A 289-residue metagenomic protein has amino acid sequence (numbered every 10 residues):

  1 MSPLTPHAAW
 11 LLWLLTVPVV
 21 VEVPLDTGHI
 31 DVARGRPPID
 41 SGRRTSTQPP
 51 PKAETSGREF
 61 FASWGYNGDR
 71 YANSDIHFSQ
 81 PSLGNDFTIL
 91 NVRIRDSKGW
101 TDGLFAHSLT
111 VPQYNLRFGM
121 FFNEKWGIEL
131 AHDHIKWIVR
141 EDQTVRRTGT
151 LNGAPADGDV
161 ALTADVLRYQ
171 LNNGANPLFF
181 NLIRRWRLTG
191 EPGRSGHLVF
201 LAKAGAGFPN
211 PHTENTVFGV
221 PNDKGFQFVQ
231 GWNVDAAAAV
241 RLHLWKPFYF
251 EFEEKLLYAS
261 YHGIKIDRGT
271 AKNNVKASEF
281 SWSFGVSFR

Functional and structural regions predicted by a protein language model:
A9-P18: Bacterial N-terminal signal peptides
V19-M120, P211-T213, S281-R289: Short glycine/proline- and aromatic-enriched beta-strand/turn motifs that initiate or cap beta-hairpins
P49-P50, T101-L104, A164-Q170, F218-Q227 (+1 more regions): Extracellular loop and loop/strand-boundary signature of outer-membrane beta-barrel proteins
R58, R117-T216, G285-R289: Gram-negative (and chloroplast) outer-membrane scaffold detector with strong preference for beta-barrel transmembrane
R58-F60, T110-Y114, N172-L178, L198 (+2 more regions): Residues that define the transmembrane beta-barrel architecture of outer-membrane proteins
S74-H77, S82-T88, A239-R289: Predominantly the C-terminal beta-signal and adjacent terminal strand-loop region of outer-membrane beta-barrel
S74-Q80, E141-R147, H212-P221, G263-G269: Outer-membrane beta-barrel translocator domains and adjoining extracellular loop/strand segments of Gram-negative
N91-G99, A156-A164, T213-P221, H262-I266: Flexible, solvent-exposed coil segments and beta strand-coil junctions, predominantly the extracellular/periplasmic
